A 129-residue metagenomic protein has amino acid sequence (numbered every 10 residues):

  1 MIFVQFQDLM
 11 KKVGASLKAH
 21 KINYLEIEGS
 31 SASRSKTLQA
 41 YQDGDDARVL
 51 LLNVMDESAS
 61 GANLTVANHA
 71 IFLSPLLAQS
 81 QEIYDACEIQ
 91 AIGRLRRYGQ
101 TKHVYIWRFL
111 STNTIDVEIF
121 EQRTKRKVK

Functional and structural regions predicted by a protein language model:
M1-F3, K11-S58: Conserved helicase ATPase core of P-loop NTP-dependent helicases/translocases
Q7-K11, A15-S16, L25, S35 (+5 more regions): Amphipathic alpha-helical interface elements that mediate macromolecular binding in regulatory proteins
Q7-M10, S31-A32, D56-S58, L76-Q79 (+2 more regions): Conserved nucleotide-binding/hydrolysis micro-motifs of P-loop NTPases
H20-I22, V66-A70, Q100-Y105: Short glycine-/polar-rich loops that comprise or flank the Walker A/P-loop and associated switch/sensor motifs
M55-Y98: Conserved RecA-like helicase motor core of SF1/SF2 enzymes
S80-K129: A conserved SF2-helicase RecA2
